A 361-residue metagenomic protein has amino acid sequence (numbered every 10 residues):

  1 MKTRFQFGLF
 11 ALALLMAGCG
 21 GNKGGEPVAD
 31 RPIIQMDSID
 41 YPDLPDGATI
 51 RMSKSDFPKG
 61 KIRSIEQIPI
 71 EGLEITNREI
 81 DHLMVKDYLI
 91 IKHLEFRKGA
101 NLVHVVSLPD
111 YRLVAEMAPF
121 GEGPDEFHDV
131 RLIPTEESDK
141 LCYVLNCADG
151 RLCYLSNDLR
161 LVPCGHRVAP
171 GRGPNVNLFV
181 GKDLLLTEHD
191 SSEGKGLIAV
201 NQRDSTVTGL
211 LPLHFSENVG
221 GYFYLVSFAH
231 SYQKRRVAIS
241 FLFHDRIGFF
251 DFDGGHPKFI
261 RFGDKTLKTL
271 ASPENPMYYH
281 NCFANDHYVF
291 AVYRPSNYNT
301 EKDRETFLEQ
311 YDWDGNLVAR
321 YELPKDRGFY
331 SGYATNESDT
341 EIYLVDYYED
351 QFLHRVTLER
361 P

Functional and structural regions predicted by a protein language model:
M16-G18: C-terminal motif of bacterial Sec signal peptides marking the signal peptidase cleavage site
D46-N77: A short helix->beta-strand "capping" segment at the edge of beta-propeller domains
E66-N101, F290-R294: Beta-strand-rich domains and repeat architectures in extracellular enzymes and scaffolds, especially beta-propellers
R78-V85, V130-S138, N175-G181, Y224-K234 (+3 more regions): Structural signature of eukaryotic scaffold interfaces centered on beta-propeller domains
V103-P109, I198-N201, R304-N316, R355-R360: Beta-propeller blade signature
R112-K140, F215-V219, R327-F329: Blade-loop segments of beta-propeller domains
D125, D264-S272, N316-E337: Conserved blade-ending motifs and adjacent loop-strand segments that build the rim/top face of beta-propeller domains
E274-Y311: Loop/turn-rich, solvent-exposed surfaces of beta-rich toroidal or solenoidal domains
